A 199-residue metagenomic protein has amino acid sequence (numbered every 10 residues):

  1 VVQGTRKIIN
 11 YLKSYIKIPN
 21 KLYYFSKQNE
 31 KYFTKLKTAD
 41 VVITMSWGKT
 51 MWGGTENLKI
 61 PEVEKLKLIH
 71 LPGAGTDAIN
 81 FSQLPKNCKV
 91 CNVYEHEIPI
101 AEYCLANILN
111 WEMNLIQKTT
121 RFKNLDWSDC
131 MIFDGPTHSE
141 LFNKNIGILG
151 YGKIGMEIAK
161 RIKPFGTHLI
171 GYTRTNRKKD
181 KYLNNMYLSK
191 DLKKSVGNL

Functional and structural regions predicted by a protein language model:
V1-G48: N-terminal glycine-/charge-rich "phosphate-binding" loop or analogous flexible N-terminal tail
G4-N10, K27-N29, G73-D77, G171-K178: Short, polar loop motifs at secondary-structure junctions
N10-I16, F33-K37, A78-K86, N176-N184: Short loop/helix-cap segments at secondary-structure boundaries that form the rim of catalytic
N20-Q28, G48-G53, N124-F133, Y182-S189: Short gly/ser/thr-rich secondary-structure transition/capping motifs
E30-Y32, T55, K190-K194: Short acidic active-site motifs
K35-K37, I60-V63, L84, L141 (+1 more regions): A short, aliphatic-rich alpha-helical micro-motif
V41-K123: Phosphate/diphosphate ligand-binding glycine-rich loop within oxidoreductases
D134-L199: Rossmann-like dinucleotide/phosphate-binding beta-alpha-beta segment
